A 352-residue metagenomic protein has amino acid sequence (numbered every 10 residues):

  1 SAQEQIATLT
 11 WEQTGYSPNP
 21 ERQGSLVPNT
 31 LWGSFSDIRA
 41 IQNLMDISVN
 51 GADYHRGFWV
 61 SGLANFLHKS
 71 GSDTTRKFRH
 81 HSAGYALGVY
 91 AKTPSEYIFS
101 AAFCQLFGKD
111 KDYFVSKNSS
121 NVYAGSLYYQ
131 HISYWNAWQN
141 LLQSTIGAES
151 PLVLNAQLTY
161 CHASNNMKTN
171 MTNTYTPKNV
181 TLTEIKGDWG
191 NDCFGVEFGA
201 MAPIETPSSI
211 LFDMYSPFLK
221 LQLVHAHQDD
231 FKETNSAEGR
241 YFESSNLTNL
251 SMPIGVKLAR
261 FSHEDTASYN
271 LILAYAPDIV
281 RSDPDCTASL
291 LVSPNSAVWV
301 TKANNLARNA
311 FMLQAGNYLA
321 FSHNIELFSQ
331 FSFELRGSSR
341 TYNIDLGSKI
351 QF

Functional and structural regions predicted by a protein language model:
S1-Q13: Extracellular, surface-exposed repeat/solenoid domains
E12-S208, S332, R336-S338, N343 (+1 more regions): Outer membrane beta-barrel translocator domains of Type V secretion systems
F78, G108-S119, A163-F194, V224-M252 (+2 more regions): Extracellular/periplasm-exposed beta-strand and loop segments of Gram-negative cell-envelope proteins, dominated by
S126, Q130, Y134-W135, Y241-F352: Outer membrane beta-barrel transmembrane domains
A148-S150, E205-P207, L211, S236-A237 (+2 more regions): Short strand-coil-strand connectors
V153, M214-Y215, K220-Q228: Solvent-exposed flexible segments
T159, K220-Q222, A274-A276: Short loop/turn motifs enriched for small/polar and acidic residues
